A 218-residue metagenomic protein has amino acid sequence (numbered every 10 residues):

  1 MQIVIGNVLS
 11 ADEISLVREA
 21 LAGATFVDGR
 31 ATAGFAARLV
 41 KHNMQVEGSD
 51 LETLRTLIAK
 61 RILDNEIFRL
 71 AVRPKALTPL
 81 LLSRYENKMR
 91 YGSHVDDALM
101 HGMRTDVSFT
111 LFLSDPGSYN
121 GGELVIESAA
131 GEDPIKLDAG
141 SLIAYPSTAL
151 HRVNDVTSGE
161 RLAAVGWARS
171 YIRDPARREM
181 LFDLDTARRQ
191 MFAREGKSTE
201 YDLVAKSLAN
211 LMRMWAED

Functional and structural regions predicted by a protein language model:
M1-P74, R177-D218: Non-heme Fe(II)/2-oxoglutarate
I67-F182: Catalytic core of non-heme Fe(II) oxygenases with the double-stranded beta-helix
